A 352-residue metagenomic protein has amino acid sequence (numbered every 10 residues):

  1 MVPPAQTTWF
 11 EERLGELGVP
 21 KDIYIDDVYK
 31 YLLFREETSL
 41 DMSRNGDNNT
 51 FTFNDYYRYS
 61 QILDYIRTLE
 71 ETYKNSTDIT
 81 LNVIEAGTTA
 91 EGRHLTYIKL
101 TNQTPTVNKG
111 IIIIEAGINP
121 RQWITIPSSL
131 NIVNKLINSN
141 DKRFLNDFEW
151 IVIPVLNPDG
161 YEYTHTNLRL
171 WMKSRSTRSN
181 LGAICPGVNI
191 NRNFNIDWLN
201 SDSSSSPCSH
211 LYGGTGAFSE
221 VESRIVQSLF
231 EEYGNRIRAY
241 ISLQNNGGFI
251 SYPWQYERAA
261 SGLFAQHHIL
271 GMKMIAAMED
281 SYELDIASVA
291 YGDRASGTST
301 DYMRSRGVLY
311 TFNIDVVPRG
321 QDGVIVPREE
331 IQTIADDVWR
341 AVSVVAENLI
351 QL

Functional and structural regions predicted by a protein language model:
M1-L352: M14 metallocarboxypeptidase catalytic domain recognition
